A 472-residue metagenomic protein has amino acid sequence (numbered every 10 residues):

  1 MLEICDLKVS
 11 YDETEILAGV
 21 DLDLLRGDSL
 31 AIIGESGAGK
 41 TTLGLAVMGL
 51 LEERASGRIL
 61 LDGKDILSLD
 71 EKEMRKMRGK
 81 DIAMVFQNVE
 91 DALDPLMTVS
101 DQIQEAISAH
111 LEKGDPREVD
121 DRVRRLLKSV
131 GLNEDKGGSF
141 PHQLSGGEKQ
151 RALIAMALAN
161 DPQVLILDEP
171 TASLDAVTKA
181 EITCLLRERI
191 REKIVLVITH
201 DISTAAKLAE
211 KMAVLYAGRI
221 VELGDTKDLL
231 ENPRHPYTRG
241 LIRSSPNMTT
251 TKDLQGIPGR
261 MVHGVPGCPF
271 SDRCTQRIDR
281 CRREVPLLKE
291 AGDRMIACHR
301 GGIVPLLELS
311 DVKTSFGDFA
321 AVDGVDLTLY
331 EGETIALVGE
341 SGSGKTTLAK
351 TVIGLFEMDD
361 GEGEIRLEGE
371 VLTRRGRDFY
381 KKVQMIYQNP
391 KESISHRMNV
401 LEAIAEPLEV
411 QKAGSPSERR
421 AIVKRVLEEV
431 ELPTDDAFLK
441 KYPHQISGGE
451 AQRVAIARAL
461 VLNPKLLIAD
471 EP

Functional and structural regions predicted by a protein language model:
L2, L17-G19, M77, L307 (+1 more regions): Conserved structural motif at the start of ABC-family nucleotide-binding domains
R58-K76, L229, E364-D378: ABC ATPase NBD Q-loop/coupling interface
D65, R117-D135, E418-A437: Conserved ABC ATPase "signature" region
G137, L223-L307, D436-L439: Short catalytic/signature loops enriched in Gly
F140-L144, E148, K441-I446, E450: Conserved ABC ATPase signature
A157-L158, R189, V454, L460: ABC ATPase C-loop
A159-Q163, E192, V461-K465: A short, proline-enriched helix->beta-strand linker immediately N-terminal to the Walker B motif in ABC-type P-loop
L174-T250: P-loop NTP-binding/switch modules centered on Walker-like glycine-rich loops
